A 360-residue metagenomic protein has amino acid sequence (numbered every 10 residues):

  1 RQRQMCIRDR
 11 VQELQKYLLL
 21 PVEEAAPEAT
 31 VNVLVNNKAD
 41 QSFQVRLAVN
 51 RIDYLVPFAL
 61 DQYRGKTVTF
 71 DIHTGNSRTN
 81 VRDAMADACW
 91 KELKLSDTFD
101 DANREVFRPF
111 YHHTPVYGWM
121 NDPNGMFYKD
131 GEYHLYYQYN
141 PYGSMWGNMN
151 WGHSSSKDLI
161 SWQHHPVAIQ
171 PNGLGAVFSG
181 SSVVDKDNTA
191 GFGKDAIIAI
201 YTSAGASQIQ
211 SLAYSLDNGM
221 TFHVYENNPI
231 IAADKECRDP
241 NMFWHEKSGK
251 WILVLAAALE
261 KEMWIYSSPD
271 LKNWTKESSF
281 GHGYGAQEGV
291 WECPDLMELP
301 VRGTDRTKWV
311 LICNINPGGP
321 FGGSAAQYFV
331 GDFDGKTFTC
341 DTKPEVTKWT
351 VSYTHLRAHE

Functional and structural regions predicted by a protein language model:
Q2-D9, T354-E360: Conserved small/polar residues in nucleotide/adenosyl-binding loops
R8-P240, W244-C293, E298-V351: Beta-rich carbohydrate-recognition and catalytic domains
